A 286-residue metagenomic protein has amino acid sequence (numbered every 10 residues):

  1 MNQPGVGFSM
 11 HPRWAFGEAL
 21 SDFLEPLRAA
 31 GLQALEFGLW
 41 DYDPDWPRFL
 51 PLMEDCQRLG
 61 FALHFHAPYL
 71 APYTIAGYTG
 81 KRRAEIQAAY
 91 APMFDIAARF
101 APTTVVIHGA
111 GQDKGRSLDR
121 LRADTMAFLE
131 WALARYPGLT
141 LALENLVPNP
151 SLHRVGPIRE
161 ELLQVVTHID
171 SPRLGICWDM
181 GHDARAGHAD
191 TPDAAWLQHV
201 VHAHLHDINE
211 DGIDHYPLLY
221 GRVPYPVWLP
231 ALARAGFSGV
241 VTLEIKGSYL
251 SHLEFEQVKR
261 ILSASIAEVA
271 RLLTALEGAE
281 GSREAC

Functional and structural regions predicted by a protein language model:
M1-G5, G17-R28, P92, A101-T103 (+3 more regions): Histidine-acidic metal/acid-base catalytic patches
N2-P4, A30-Q33, A71-T74, A110 (+2 more regions): A short alpha-helix capping/helix-coil boundary motif
P4-M10, L35-F37, L63-A67, V105-I107 (+4 more regions): Hydrophobic faces of well-ordered beta-strands that scaffold small-molecule active sites in alpha/beta enzyme cores
H11-A19, F37-P51, A71-R82, Q112-R122 (+5 more regions): Acidic-and-aromatic substrate-binding clefts and catalytic sites of carbohydrate-active enzymes
F23, G60-R83, V200: Domain-start "cap" segments at the beginnings of catalytic or binding domains
F23-Y42: Basic, amphipathic N-terminal segments that precede the first structured/catalytic domain
D45-A62, P137-L139: Short acidic, glycine/proline-enriched helix-loop-strand junctions
R58, Y78-G175, I261-A264, E268: Active-site acidic/histidine proton-transfer and metal-coordination neighborhood in alpha/beta enzyme cores
